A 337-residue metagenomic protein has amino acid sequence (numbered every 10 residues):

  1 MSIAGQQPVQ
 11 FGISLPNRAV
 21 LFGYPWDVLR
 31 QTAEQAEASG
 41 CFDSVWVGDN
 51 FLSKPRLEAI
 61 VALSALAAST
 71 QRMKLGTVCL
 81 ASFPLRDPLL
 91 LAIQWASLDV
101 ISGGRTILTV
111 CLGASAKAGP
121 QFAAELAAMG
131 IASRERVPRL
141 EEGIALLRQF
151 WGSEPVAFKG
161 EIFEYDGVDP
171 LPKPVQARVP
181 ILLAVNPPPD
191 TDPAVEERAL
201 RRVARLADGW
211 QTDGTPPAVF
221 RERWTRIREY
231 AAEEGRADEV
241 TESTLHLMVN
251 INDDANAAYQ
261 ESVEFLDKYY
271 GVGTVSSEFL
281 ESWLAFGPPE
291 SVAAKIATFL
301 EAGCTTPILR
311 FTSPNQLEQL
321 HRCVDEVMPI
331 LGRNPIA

Functional and structural regions predicted by a protein language model:
M1-A337: Active-site-adjacent structural elements that line small-molecule/cofactor binding pockets in enzymes
